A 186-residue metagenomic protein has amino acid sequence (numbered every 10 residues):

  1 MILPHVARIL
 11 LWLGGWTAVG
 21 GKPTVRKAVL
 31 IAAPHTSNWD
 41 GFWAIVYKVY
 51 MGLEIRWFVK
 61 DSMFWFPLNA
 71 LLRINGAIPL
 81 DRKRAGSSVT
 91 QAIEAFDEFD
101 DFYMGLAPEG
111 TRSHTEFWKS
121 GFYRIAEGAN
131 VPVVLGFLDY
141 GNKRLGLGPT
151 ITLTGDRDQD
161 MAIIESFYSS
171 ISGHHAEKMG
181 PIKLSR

Functional and structural regions predicted by a protein language model:
M1-P4: Helix-enriched interaction subdomains in cytosolic or periplasmic regions, typified by TIR/SEFIR signaling/NADase cores
L11-S170, H175, K183-R186: Soluble catalytic domains of membrane acyltransferases
K178: Active-site-proximal loop/hinge segments within enzyme catalytic domains
